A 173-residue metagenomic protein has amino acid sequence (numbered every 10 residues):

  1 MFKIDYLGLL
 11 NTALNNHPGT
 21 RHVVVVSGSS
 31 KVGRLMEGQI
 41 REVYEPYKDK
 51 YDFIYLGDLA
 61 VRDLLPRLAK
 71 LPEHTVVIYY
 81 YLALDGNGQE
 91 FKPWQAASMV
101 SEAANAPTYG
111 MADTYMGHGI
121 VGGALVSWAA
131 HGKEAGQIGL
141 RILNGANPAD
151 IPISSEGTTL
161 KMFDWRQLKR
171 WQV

Functional and structural regions predicted by a protein language model:
M1-V173: Short hydrophobic alpha-helices and adjacent helix-cap/hinge residues
